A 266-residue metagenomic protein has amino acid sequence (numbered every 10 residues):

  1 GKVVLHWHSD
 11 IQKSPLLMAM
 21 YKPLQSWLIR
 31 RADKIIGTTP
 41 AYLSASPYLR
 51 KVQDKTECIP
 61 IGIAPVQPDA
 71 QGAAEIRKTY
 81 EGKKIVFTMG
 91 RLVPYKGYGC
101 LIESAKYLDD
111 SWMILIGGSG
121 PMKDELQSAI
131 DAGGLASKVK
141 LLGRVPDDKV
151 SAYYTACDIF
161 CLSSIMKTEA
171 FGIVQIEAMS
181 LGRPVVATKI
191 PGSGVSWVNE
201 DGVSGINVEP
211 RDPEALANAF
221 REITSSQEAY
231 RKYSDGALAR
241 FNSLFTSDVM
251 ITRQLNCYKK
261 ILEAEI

Functional and structural regions predicted by a protein language model:
K22-Q71: Donor nucleotide-sugar binding/catalytic pocket of nucleotide-sugar-dependent glycosyltransferases
I29, R144-V145, A152-C157: Short alpha-helical donor nucleotide-sugar binding micro-motif in glycosyltransferases
E75-D109, L115: Conserved donor-binding/catalytic core segment of Leloir-type glycosyltransferases
E125-V145: Nucleotide-activated donor-binding/catalytic signature segment of Leloir-type glycosyltransferases, i.e., the conserved
K138, A215, E222, A229-L244 (+2 more regions): A short, well-ordered alpha-helix in the C-terminal region of glycosyltransferases
T155-A170, R183: Acidic donor-binding loop of glycosyltransferase active sites
S180, P184-K189: Short hydrophobic beta-strand element within catalytic cores of glycosyltransferases and related nucleotide-activated
E200-P213, E222-E228: Conserved acidic donor-binding segment of nucleotide-sugar-dependent glycosyltransferases
